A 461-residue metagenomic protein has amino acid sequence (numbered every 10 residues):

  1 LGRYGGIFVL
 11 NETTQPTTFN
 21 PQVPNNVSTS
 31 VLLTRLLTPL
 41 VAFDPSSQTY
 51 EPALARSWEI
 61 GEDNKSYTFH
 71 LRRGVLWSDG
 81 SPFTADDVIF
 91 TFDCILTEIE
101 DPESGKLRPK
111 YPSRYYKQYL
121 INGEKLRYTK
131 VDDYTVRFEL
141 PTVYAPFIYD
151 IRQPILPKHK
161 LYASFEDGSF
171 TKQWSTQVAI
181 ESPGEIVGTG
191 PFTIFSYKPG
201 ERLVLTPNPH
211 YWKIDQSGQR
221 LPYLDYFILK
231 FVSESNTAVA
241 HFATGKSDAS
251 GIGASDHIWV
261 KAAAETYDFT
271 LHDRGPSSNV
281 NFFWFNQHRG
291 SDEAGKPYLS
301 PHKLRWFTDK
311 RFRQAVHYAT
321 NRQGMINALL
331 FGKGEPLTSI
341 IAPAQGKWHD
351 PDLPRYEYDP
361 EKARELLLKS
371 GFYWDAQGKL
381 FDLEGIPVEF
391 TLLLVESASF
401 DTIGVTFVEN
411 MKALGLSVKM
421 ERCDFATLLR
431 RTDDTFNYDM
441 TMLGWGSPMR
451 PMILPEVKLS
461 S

Functional and structural regions predicted by a protein language model:
L1, A42-S46, E59, K65-T68 (+8 more regions): Extracytoplasmic/periplasmic ligand-capture domains
R3, Y149-L156, L203, P360: Small-molecule-sensing regulatory modules
G6-F8: Short structural boundary motif marking the start of a folded domain
N11-D63, D93, V187: N-terminal lobe/hinge region of extracytoplasmic solute-binding protein
T13-S30, L54, S81, F147-L156 (+3 more regions): A structural "hinge/loop" feature
D101-L120, F165-Q177, W284, S291-K303: Charged, glycine/proline-rich intrinsically disordered loops and linkers
P109-F170, S196-K198: Surface-exposed binding/hinge segments that line and control ligand-binding clefts or catalytic entry sites
K160-Q173, L224-F227, R311: Short, cationic low-complexity segments
